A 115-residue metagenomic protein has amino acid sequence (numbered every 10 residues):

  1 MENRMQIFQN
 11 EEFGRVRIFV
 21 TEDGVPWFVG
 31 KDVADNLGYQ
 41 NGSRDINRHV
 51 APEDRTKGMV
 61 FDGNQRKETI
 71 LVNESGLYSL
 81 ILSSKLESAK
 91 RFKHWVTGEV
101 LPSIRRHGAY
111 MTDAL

Functional and structural regions predicted by a protein language model:
M1-L115: An anion-engaging/catalytic patch
